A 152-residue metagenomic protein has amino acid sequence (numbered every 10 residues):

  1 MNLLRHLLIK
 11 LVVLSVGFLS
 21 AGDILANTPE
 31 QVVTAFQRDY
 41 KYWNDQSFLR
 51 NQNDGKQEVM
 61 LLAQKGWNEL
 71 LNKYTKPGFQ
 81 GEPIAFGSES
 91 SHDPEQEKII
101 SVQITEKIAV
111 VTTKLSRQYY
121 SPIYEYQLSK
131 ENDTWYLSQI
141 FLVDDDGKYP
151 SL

Functional and structural regions predicted by a protein language model:
M1-L11: Bacterial N-terminal signal peptides that target proteins for export
I24-Q31, E125-E131: N-terminal helix-cap/turn-to-beta initiation motif at the start of protein domains
N27-S47: Short, aromatic-enriched amphipathic alpha-helices that serve as compact interaction elements
S47-E58, L62: A structured, charge-rich N-terminal accessory region that forms the first stable segment of a protein and links
A63-Y119: Surface-exposed, charged secondary-structure patches
S121-S151: Short beta-strand edge/turn micro-motifs at domain boundaries
